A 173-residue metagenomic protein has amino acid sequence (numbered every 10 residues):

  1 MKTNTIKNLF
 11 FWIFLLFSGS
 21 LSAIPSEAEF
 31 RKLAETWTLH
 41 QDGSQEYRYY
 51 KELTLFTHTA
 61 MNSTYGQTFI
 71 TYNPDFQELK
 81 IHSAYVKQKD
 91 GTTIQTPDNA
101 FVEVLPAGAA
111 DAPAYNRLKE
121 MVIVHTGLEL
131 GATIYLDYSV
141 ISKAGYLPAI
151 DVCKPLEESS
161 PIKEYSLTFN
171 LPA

Functional and structural regions predicted by a protein language model:
M1-F10: Bacterial N-terminal signal peptides that target proteins for export
S18-S20: N-terminal signal peptide c-region/cleavage motif recognized by signal peptidases
A23-A173: Beta-strand-rich, non-transmembrane domain signature
